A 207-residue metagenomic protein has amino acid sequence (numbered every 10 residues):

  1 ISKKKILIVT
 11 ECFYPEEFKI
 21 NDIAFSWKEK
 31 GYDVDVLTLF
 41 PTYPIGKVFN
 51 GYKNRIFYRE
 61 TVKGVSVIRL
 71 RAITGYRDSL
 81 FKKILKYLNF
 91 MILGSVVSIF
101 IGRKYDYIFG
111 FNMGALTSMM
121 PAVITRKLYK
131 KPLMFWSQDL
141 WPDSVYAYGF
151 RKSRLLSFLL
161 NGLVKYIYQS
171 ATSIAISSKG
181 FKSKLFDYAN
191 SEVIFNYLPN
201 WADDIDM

Functional and structural regions predicted by a protein language model:
I1-K63, S173: N-terminal subdomain of nucleotide-sugar transferases
E17, K83-I99, Y107-Q138, P142-D143: An aromatic- and histidine-rich active-site surface loop
Y32, F186, N190, N196-Y197 (+1 more regions): Acidic anion/phosphate-binding donor-loop and adjacent secondary structure in glycosyltransferase catalytic cores
T38-V96, G102: A conserved catalytic-core segment of Leloir-type glycosyltransferases
F40, G180, N200-W201: Carbohydrate-associated surface elements
D106-Y107, S173: Structural motif
N112, S178-K179: Helix N-cap/beta->alpha junction signal
T117-M120, I124-Y129, R154-I174: Membrane-proximal helix-turn-helix segments that form the acceptor-binding/catalytic region of lipid-linked
